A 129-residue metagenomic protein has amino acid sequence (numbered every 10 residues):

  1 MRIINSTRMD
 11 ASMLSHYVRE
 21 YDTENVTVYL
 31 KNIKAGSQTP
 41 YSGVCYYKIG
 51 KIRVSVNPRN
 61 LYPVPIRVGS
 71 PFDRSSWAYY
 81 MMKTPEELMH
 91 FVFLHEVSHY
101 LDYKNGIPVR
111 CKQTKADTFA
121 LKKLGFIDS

Functional and structural regions predicted by a protein language model:
M1-K83: A metal-dependent hydrolase signature that marks the N-terminal structural subdomain at the beginning of catalytic folds
D10, H90, K112: Hydrophobic (often cysteine-bearing) scaffold residues that line and stabilize catalytic clefts of nucleotide/cofactor
M13-Y17, F93, F119-K123: Amphipathic alpha-helical segments that form well-ordered structural scaffolds and often line/cohere around active
S37, Y62-P63, Y100-D102, V109-R110: Short catalytic/ligand-binding loop motif for oxyanion handling, primarily in non-cytosolic enzymes, centered on
P58, K104-N105: Short, histidine-centered active-site or binding-site loop motifs used for metal coordination, general acid-base
E87: Acyl-donor binding region in acyl/amide transferases
F91-K104: Active-site recognition of the HExxH zinc-binding catalytic motif
V109-S129: Post-HExxH zinc-binding segment in Zn-dependent metallohydrolases
